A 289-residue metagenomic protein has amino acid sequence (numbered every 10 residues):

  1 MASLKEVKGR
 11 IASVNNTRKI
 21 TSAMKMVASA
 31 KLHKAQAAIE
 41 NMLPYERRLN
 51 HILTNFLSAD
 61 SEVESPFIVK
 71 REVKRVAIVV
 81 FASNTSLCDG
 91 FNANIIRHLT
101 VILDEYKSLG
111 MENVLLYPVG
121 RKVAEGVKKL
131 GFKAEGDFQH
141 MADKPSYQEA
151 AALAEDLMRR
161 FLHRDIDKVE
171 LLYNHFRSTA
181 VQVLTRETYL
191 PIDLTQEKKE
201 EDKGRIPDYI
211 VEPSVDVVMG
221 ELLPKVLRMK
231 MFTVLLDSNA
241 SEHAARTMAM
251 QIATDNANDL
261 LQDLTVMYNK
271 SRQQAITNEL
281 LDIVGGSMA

Functional and structural regions predicted by a protein language model:
M1-A289: C-terminal beta-strand-loop-alpha-helix "lid" module of Rossmann-like NAD(P)-dependent dehydrogenases
